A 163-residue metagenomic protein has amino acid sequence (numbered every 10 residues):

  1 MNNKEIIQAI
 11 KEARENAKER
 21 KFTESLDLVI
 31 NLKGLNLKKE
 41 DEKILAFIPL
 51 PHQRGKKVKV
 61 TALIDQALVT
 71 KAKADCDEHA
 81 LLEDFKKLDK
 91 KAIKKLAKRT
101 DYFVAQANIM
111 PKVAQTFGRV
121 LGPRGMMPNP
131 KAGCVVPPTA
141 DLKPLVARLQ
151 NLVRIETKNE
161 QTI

Functional and structural regions predicted by a protein language model:
M1-N2: Short, Lys/Arg-enriched, disordered terminal segments
Q8-N16: Interdomain regulatory linker/hinge segments that flank or connect interaction modules in polarity/junction/synaptic
N16-T70, K91: Translation machinery proteins
V69-D75, K95: Short loop/helix-cap segments at secondary-structure boundaries that form the rim of catalytic
D75-L81: Active-site regions of enzymes building and remodeling cell-envelope glycoconjugates
L82-I163: Long, charge-patterned amphipathic alpha-helical coiled-coil/hairpin "stalk" segments used as oligomerization
